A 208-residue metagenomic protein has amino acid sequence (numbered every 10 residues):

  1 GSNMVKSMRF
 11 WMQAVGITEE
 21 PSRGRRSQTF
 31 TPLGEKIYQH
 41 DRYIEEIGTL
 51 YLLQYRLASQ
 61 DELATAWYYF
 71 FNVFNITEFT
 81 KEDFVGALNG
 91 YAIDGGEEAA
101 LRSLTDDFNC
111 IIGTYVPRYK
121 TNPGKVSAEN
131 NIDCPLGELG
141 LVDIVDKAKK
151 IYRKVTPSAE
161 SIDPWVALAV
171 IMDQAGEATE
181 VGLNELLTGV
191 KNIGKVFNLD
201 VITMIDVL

Functional and structural regions predicted by a protein language model:
G1-L208: Donor-sugar nucleotide-binding helix/loop cap in glycosyltransferases
